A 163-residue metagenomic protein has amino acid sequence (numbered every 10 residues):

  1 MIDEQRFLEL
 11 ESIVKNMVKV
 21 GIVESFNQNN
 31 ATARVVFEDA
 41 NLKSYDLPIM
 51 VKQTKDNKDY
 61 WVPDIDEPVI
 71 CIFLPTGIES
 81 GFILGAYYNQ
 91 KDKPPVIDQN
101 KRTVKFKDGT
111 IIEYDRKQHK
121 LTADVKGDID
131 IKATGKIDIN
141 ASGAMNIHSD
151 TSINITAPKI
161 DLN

Functional and structural regions predicted by a protein language model:
M1-K117: Exposed beta-strand/loop interface patches that mediate assembly or binding
M1-Q5, E9, V20-I22, K132-N163: Intrinsic-disorder/coil detector with helix-boundary
T32-R34, F82, T122, D130 (+3 more regions): General beta-strand recognition
F37-D39, Y87, G127, G135 (+2 more regions): A short beta-strand motif that forms part of the nucleic acid-binding face of small beta-barrel RNA-binding folds
E38-A40, K107-D108, K126, T156-P158 (+1 more regions): Short strand-coil-strand connectors
K43-S44, Q53-T54, E79, D92 (+5 more regions): A short local loop/turn or secondary-structure capping micro-motif enriched for an aromatic residue
Y45-L47, F82, P94-V96, D124-V125 (+3 more regions): A short, polar/proline- and glycine-enriched secondary-structure boundary/capping micro-motif
F73, I78, R116-Q118, V125-K126 (+3 more regions): Trimeric beta-solenoid/beta-helix "fiber body" segments of extracellular/virion adhesins and depolymerases
